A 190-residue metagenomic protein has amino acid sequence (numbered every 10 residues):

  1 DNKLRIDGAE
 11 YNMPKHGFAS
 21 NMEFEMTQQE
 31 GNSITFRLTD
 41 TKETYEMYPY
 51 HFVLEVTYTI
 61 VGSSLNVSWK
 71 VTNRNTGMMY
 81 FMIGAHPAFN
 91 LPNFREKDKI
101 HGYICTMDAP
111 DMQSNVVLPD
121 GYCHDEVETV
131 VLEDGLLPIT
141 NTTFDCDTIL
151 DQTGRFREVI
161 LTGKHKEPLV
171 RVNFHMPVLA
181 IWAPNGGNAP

Functional and structural regions predicted by a protein language model:
D1-E10: Acidic-aromatic substrate-binding/catalytic surfaces of carbohydrate-active enzymes
D7, P14, R37-T39, S68-K70 (+2 more regions): Beta-strand residues in well-ordered beta-sheet regions across diverse protein folds
A9, M13-G62: Extended, loop-rich substrate-binding clefts of extracytoplasmic carbohydrate-active enzymes
M13-K15, F81, R171-V172: Short capping micro-motif at the N-terminus of alpha-helices
I34, L65-V67, R157-V159, L179: Hydrophobic residues embedded in beta-strands of well-ordered beta-sheets
D40-F89, F94: Acidic, contiguous internal or C-terminal segments within carbohydrate-active enzymes that form a structured patch used
A88-L91, R95-H175: Active-site/ligand-binding surface loops and adjacent short beta/alpha elements that line catalytic pockets across
P168-P190: Active-site pocket scaffolds in enzymes
